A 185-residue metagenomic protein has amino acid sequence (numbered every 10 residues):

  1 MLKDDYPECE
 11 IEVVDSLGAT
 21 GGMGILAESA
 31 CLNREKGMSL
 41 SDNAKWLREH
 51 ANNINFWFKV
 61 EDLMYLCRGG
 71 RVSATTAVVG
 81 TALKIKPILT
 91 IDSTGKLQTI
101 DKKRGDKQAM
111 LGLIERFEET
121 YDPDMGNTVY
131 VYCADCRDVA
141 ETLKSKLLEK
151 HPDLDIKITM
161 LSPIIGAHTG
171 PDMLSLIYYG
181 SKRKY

Functional and structural regions predicted by a protein language model:
M1-E12, G18-Y185: Mixed-charge interfacial surface used for oligomerization/domain docking and macromolecular partner engagement
